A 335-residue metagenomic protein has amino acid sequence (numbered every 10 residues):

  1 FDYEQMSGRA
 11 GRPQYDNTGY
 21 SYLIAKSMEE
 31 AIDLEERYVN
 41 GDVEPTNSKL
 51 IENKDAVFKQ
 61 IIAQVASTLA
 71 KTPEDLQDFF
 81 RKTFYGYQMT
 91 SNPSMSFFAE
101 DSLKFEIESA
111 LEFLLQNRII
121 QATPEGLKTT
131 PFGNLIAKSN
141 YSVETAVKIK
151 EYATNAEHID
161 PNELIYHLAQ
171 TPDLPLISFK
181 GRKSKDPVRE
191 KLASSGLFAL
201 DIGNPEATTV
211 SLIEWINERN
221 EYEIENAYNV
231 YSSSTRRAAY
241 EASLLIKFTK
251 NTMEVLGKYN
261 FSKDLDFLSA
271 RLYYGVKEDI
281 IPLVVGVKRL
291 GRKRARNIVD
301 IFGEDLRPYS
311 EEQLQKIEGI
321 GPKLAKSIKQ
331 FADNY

Functional and structural regions predicted by a protein language model:
F1, E36-D42, V143-T145: Short secondary-structure boundary/capping segments
F1-R37: Conserved segment of the helicase C-terminal RecA-like domain
D2-M6, N17-Y20, N53, T72 (+5 more regions): Helical mechanochemical/support elements of P-loop NTPase systems and associated helical scaffolds
S7-N17, A25, D42, V65-L69 (+7 more regions): Conserved NTP-handling cores and scaffolds of large molecular machines
G41, T46-I136: Long, largely alpha-helical accessory region at the distal end of helicase-like NTP-driven motors
E108-N117, Q121-R292: C-terminal helical accessory/scaffold domains
I281-D300, E311-K329: Helix-hairpin-helix
G303-D305: Helix-loop-beta junctions that constitute the ligand-sensing/allosteric loops of cytosolic regulatory sensor domains
